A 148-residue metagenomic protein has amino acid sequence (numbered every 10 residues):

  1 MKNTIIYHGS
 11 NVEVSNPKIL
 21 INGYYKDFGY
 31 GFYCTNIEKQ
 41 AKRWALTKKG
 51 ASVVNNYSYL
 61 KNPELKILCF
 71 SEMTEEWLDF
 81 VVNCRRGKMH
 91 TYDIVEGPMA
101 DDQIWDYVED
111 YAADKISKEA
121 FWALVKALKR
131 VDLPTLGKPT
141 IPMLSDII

Functional and structural regions predicted by a protein language model:
M1-D27, Y57: ADP-ribose/NAD+-binding catalytic cleft of ART/PARP-like enzymes
K2, D27, T47-I148: Conserved NAD+-utilizing ADP-ribose enzyme module
S10, F28-F32, K138: Gly/Ser/Thr-rich helix-start
E13, Y33-T35, I141: Short, electropositive, low-hydrophobicity segments enriched in small/polar residues
G23-K48: Extended catalytic/binding region for NAD+/ADP-ribose chemistry, centered on the ART fold
